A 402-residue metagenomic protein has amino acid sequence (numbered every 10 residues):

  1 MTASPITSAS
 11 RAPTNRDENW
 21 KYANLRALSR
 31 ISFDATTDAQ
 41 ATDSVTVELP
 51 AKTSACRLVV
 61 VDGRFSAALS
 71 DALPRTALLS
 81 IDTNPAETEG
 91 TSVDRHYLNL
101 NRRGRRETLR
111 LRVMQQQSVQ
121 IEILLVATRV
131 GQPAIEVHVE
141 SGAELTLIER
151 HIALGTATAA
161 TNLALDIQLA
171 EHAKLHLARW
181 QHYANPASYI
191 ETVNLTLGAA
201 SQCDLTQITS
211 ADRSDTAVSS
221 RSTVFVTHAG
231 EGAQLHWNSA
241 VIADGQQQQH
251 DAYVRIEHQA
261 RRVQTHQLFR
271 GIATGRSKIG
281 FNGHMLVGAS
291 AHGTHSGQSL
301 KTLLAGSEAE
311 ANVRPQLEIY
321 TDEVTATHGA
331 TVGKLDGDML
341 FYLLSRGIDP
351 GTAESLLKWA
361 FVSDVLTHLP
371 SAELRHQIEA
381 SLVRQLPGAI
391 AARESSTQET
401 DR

Functional and structural regions predicted by a protein language model:
M1-E107, R112-M114: N-terminal amphipathic, basic helical "cap/leader" segment at the start of enzyme domains
T88-I348, V362, L366-R402: Conserved beta-strand/loop scaffold segments within soluble protein domains that form the structured core and edges
